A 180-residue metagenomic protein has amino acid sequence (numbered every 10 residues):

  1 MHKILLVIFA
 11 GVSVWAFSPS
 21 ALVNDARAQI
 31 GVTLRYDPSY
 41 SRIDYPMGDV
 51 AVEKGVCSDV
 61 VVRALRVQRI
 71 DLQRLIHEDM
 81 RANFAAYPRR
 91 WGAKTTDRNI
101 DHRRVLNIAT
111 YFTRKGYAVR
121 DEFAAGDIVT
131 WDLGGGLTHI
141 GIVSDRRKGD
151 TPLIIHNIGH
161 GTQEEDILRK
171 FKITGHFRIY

Functional and structural regions predicted by a protein language model:
I4-V12: Sec-dependent N-terminal signal peptides
W15-T113: N-terminal capping segments
V23, R81-G159: ...with weaker cross-activation on analogous glycine-rich loops/strands in unrelated enzymes
L72-Q73, V143, K172-G175: A structural signal for short, hydrophobic beta-strand segments that form beta-sheets in beta-rich/all-beta domains
D150-Y180: Low-complexity, Gly/Ser/Thr/Pro-rich intrinsically disordered linker/tail segments
